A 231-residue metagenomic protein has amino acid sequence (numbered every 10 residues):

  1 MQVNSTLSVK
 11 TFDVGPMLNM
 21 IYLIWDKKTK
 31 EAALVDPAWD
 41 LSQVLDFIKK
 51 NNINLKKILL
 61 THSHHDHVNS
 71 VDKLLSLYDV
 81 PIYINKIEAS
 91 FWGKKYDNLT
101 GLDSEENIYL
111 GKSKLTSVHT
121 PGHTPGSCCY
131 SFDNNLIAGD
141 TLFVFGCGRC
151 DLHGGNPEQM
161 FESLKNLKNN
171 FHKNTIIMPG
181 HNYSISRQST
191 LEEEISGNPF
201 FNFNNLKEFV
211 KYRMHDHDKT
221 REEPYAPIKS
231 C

Functional and structural regions predicted by a protein language model:
M1-I53, C129-G139: Conserved beta-strand hairpin/beta-sheet module of binuclear metal-dependent hydrolase folds, prominently
M1-N4, E162-C231: Accessory terminal helices/loops
L18, A32, W39-T116, S196-F200 (+1 more regions): Active-site HxH/HxHxD metal-binding segment of metal-dependent hydrolases
Y22-L23, E105-S131: Core dinuclear metal-dependent hydrolase active-site scaffold
L34-V35, K56-H64, I82-K86, H119-G122 (+3 more regions): Active-site neighborhood of phospho(di)ester-bond hydrolases with catalytic His/Asp-centered motifs
H65, N69, G126, F143-V144 (+2 more regions): Short active-site segment of divalent metal-dependent hydrolases/proteases that encodes the spacing between
S90-K94, F145-L152: A short acidic, helix-capping loop that chelates divalent metal ions and anchors anionic groups
N135, L142, R149-E158: Flexible, gly/pro- and Lys/Arg-enriched active-site loops
